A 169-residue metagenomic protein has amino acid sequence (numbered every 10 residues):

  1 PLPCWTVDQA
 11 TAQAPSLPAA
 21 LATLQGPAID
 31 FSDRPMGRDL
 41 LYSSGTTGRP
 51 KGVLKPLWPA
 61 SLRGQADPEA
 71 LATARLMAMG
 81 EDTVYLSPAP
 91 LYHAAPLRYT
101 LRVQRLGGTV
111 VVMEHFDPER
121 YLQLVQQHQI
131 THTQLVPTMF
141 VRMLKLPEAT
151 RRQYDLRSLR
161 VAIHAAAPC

Functional and structural regions predicted by a protein language model:
P1, A10-T11, A89, E119 (+1 more regions): Adenylate-forming
P1-Q9, L17-P18, G52-L54, T109-H115: Short beta-strand->loop structural element characteristic of the AMP-binding/adenylate-forming
T11-G37: Flexible, low-complexity linker/hinge segments
I29-S32, P88-P90, M113-E114, A165-A166: Glycine- and other small-residue-rich loops at beta-strand/loop junctions that grip anionic moieties
R38-D67: Conserved AMP-binding A3 loop
T46, G107, A166: Conserved G/P- and acidic residue-centered "switch" motifs that form tight phosphate/ATP-binding loops in soluble
S61-V84, P88, Y92-T131, L146: Conserved AMP-binding/adenylation subdomain of ANL enzymes
